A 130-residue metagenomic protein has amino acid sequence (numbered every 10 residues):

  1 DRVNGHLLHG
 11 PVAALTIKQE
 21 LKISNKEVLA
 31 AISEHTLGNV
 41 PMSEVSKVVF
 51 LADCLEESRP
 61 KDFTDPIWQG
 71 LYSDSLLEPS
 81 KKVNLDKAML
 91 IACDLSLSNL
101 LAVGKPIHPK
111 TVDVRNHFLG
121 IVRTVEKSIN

Functional and structural regions predicted by a protein language model:
D1-M89: Divalent metal-dependent catalytic cores for phosphoryl transfer on phosphate-bearing substrates
C54-N130: A structured, mid-to-C-terminal "fold-capping" secondary-structure block
